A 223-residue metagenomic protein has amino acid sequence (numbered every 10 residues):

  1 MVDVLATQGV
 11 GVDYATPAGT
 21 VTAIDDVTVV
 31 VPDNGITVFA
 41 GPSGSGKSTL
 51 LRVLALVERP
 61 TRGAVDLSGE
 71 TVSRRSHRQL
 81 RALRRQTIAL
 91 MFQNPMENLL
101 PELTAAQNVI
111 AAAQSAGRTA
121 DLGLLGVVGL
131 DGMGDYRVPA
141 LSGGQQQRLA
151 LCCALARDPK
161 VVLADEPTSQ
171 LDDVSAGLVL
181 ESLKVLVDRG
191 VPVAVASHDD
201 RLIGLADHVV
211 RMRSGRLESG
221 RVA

Functional and structural regions predicted by a protein language model:
A55: Helix-to-loop junction immediately C-terminal to a conserved catalytic motif
G63-V72: Conserved ABC transporter NBD signature motif
T71, R118-M133: Conserved ABC ATPase "signature" region
V72-A89, D188: ABC ATPase NBD coupling module
R137-L141, Q145: Conserved ABC ATPase signature
D158: Conserved catalytic motifs of ABC-family nucleotide-binding domains
V162-D165: Catalytic Walker B motif of ABC-type/P-loop ATPase nucleotide-binding domains
